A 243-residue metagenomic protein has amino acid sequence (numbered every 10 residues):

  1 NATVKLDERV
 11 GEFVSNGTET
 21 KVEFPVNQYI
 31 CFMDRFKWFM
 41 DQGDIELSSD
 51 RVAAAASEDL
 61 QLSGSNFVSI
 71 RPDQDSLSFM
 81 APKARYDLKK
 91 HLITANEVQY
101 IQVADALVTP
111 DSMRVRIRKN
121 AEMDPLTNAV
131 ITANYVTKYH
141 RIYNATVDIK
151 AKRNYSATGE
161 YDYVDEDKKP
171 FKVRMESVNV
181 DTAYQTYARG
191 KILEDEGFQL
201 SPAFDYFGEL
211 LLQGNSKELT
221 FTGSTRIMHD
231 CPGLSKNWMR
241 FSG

Functional and structural regions predicted by a protein language model:
N1-G243: Structural signature for solvent-exposed beta-strand/loop edge elements and short helix-capping sites, enriched
